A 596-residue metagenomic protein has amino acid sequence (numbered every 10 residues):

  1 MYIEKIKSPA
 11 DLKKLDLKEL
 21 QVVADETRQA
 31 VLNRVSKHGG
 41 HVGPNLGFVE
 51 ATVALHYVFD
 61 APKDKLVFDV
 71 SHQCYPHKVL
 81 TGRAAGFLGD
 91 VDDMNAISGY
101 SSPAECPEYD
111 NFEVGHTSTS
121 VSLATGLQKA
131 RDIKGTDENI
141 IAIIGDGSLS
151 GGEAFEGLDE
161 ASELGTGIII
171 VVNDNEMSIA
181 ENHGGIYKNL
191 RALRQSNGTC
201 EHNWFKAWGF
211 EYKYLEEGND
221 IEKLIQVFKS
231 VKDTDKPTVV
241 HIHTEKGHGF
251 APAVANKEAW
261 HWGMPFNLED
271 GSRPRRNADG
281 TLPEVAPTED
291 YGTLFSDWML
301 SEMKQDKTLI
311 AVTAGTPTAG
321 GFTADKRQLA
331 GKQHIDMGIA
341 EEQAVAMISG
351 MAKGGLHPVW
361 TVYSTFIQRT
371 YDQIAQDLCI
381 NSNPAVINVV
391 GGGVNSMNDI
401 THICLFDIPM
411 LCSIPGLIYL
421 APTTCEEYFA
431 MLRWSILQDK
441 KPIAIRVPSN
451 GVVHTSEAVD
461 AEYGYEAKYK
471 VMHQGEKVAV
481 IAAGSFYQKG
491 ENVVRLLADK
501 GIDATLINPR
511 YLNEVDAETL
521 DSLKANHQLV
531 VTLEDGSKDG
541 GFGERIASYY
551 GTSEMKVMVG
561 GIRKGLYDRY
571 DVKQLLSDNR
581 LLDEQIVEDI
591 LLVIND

Functional and structural regions predicted by a protein language model:
E19-A30, A84-C106, A314-L329, T455-E462: Acidic-glycine-rich active-site phosphate/pyrophosphate-binding loop
Q29-S36, A96-E113, G135-I141, T323-I335 (+4 more regions): Glycine/charged-rich beta-loop-alpha catalytic/anionic-binding loops adjacent to active sites
H38-G40, D64-V67, E113, K134-G151 (+6 more regions): A short, small-residue-rich loop immediately preceding and capping a beta-strand
H41-L164, L309, T323-A324: Cofactor-binding active-site loop characterized by glycine-rich and histidine/acidic residues
K65, F250-Q368, Q373-N383, I481-G484 (+1 more regions): Non-catalytic terminal/interface segments that mediate subunit docking, oligomerization, and allosteric communication
F87-I97, E163-M177, C379-G391: A glycine-rich helix N-cap at a beta->alpha junction
D110-N267, S272-P274, T281-V285, L417-H527: Glycine-rich ThDP/TPP pyrophosphate-binding loop and its adjacent helix/strand module within ThDP-dependent enzymes
G271-L282, S396-N398, I418, S537 (+1 more regions): Peripheral docking tails and interdomain loops at the edges of cofactor- or intermediate-handling domains
